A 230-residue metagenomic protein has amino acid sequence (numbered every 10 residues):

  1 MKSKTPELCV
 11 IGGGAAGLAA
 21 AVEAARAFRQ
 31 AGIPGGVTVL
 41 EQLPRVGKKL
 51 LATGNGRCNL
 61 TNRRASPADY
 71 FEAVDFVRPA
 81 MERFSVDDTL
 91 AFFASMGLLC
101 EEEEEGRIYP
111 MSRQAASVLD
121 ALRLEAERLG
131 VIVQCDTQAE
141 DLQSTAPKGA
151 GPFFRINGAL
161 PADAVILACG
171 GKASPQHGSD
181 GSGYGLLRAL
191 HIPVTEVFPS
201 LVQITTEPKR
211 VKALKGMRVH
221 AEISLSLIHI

Functional and structural regions predicted by a protein language model:
K2-A16: Beta1/beta-strand and adjacent pyrophosphate-binding region of the FAD-binding site in flavoprotein oxidoreductases
G17-A19, Q176: Short glycine/serine/threonine-rich phosphate/pyrophosphate-binding segments that cradle anionic phosphate groups
A25-L50: Glycine-rich FAD pyrophosphate-binding loop
N55-E102: Glycine-rich active-site loop/strand segments that organize a redox cofactor
V77-A80, I108-R113, C169-H177: Flexible, glycine/proline-enriched loop segments at strand-loop-helix junctions that form or flank small-ligand binding
R83-A164: Feature captures the FAD/FMN-dependent oxidoreductase FAD-binding
R128-L227: Predominantly flavin-linked oxidoreductase catalytic cores and closely associated redox partners
